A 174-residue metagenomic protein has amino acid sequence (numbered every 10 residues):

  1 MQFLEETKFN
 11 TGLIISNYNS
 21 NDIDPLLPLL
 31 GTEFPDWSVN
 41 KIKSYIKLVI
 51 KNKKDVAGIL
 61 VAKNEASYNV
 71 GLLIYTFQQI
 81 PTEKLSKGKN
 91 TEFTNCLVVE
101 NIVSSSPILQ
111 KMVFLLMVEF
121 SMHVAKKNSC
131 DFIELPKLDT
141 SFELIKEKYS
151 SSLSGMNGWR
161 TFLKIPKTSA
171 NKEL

Functional and structural regions predicted by a protein language model:
N10-L26: A short beta-loop-alpha structural element at the N-terminal edge of CoA-dependent acyl/N-acetyltransferase catalytic
N17, P28-N40: Helix-loop element at the rim of GNAT/NAT acetyltransferase active sites that forms part of the acceptor-substrate
K47-V61, G71, P81: A short helix-loop-beta-strand connector motif used in the catalytic cores of GNAT acetyltransferases and, in some
V61, Y68-Q78, K84, V98: Conserved beta-strand in the GNAT
E100-Q110: A short, internal acetyl-CoA/4′-phosphopantetheine-binding micro-motif in the GNAT/acyltransferase core
L109-H123: Conserved acetyl-CoA-binding loop-helix of GNAT-fold acetyltransferases
I133-I145: Conserved beta-strand-loop-alpha-helix junction that forms the acyl-donor binding cleft
P136-L138, S150-S169: Conserved catalytic-core motifs of GNAT/GCN5-like acyltransferases
